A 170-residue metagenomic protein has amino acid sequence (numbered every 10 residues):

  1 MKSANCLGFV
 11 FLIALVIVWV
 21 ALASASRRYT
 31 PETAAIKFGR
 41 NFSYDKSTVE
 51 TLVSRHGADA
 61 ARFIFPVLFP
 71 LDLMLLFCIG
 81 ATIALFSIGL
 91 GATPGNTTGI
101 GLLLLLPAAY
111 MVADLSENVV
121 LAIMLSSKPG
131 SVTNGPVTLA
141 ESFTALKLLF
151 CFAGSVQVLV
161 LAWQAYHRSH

Functional and structural regions predicted by a protein language model:
K2-I13, I88, P94-V112: Interfacial segments of alpha-helical transmembrane regions
K2-V67, P129, T133: Interfacial loop at the N-terminal end of multi-pass membrane proteins
N5-L22, K147-A165: Hydrophobic alpha-helical transmembrane segments
R27-E32, I88-T97, S126-G130, W163-H170: Transmembrane helix-loop junctions in multipass membrane proteins, especially transporters and channels
V53-A60, C78-G91, V120-S127: Membrane-helix exit/interface motif
P66-A81, L139-A153: Membrane-interface loop-to-helix entry segments
L73-A92, A153-S169: Transmembrane alpha-helical segments in integral membrane proteins
Y110-L159: Alpha-helical transmembrane segments of multi-pass integral membrane proteins, characterized by long hydrophobic
